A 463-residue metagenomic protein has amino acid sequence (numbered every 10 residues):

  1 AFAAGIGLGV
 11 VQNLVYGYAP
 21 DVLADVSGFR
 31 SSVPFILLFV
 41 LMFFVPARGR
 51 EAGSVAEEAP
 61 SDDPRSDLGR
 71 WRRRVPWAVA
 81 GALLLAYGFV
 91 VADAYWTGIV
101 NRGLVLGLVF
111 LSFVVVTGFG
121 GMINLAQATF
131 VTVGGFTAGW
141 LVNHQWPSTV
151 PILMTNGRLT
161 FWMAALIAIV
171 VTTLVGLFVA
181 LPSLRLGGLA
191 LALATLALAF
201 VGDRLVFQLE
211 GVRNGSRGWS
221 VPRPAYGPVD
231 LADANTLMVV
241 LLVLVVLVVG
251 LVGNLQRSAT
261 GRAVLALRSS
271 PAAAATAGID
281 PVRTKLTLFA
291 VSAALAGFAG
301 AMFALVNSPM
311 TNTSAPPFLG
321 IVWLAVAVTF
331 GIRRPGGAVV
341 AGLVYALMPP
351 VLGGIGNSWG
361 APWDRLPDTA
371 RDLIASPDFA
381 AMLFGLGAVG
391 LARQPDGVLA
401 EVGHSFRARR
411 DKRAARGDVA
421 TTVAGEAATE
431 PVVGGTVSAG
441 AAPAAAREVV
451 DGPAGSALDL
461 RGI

Functional and structural regions predicted by a protein language model:
A1-A446: Transmembrane alpha-helices and adjacent helix-loop boundaries
P453-I463: Conserved N-terminal strand/loop that marks the beginning of ABC ATPase nucleotide-binding domains
